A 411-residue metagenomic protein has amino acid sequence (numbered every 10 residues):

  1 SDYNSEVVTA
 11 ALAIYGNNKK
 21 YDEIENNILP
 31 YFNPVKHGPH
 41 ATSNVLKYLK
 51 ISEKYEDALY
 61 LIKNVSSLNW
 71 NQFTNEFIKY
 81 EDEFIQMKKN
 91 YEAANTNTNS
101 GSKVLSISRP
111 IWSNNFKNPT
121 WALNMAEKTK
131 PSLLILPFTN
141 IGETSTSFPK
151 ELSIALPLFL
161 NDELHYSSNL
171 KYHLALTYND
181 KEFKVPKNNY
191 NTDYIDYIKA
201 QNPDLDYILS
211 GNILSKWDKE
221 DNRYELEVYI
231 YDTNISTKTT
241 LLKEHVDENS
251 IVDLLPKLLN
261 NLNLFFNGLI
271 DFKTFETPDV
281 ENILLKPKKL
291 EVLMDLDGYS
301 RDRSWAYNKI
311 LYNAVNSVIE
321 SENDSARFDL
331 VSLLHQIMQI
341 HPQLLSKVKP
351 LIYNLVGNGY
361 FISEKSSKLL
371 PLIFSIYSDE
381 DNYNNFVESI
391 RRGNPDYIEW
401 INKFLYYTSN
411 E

Functional and structural regions predicted by a protein language model:
D2-A10, Y21-I24, V35-N44, E322-L330 (+4 more regions): Generic helix N-cap/helix-start motif at coil->alpha-helix transitions
A10-A13, S43-K47, Y80-E83, M87 (+4 more regions): "A position-specific structural signal for the A-helix of alpha-solenoid helical repeats
N18-I28, S52-L61, S346: Structural signature of tandem alpha-helical TPR/SEL1-like repeats, specifically the intra-repeat loop/turn
N27-L29, L61-I62, L311-V315, K349-V356 (+1 more regions): Inward-facing hydrophobic residues that define packing positions of alpha-helical scaffold repeats
N33-K36, K50-F73, E81-V104, Y353 (+1 more regions): TPR/TPR-like (Sel1-like) alpha-helical repeat modules
T96-E127, I235-S363, L370-D381: C-terminal/domain-edge helix-coil "capping" segments
K128-D218, D279: Short beta-strand->alpha-helix linker/helix-N-cap micro-motif that forms a surface specificity/interaction loop
I195-F266: Amphipathic beta-strand/beta-sheet edge segments enriched in Tyr/Trp
